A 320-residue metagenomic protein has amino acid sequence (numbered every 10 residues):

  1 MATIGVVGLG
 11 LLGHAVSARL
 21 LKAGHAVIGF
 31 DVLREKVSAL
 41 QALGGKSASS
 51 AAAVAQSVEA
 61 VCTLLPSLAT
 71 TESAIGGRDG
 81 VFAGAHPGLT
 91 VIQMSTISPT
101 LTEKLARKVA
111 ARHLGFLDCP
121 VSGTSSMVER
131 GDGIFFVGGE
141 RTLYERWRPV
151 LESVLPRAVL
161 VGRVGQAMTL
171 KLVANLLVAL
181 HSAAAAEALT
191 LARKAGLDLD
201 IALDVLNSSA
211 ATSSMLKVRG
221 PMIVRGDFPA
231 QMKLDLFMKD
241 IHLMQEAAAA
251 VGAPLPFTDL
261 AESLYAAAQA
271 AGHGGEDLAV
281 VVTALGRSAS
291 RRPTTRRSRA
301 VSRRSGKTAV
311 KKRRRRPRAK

Functional and structural regions predicted by a protein language model:
M1-T63, L89: NAD(P)+-binding Rossmann beta1-loop-alpha1 motif at the extreme N-terminus of oxidoreductases
I4, L9, I97-A179: Rossmann-fold dinucleotide-binding core
V27, S47, G115-L117, A158 (+2 more regions): Hydrophobic beta-strand scaffold residues
V32-L33, S67, E140: Residues in the short beta-alpha loop(s) of Rossmann-like NAD(P)-binding domains
A53-A55, A60-V61, L68-G133: Rossmann-like NAD(P)(H) cofactor-binding subdomain of soluble oxidoreductases
Q56, S290-K320: Polybasic, lysine-enriched low-complexity intrinsically disordered terminal tails
G131-G138, V159, R163-A195, D204-V218 (+2 more regions): Active-site-proximal catalytic alpha-helix in oxidoreductases
M168, L177, T212-D277: Interdomain hinge/lid region at the active-site interface of Rossmann-like NAD(P)-dependent oxidoreductases
